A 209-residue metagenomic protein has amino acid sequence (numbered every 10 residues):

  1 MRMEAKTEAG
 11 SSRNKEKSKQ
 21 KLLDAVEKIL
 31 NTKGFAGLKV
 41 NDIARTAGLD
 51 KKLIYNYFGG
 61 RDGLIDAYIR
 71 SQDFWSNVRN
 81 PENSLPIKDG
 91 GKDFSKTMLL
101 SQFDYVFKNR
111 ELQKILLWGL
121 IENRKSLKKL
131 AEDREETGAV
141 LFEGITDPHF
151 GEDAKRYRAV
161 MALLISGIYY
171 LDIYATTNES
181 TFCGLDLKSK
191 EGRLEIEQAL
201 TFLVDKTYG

Functional and structural regions predicted by a protein language model:
M1-K17: N-terminal intrinsically disordered/low-complexity leader segments
K15, K19-E27: Short, leucine-enriched amphipathic alpha-helices that occur as contiguous helical runs
K21, I29-G63, A67-Y68: Helix-turn-helix
I65-Q72, L130: Alpha-helical DNA-contacting segments of helix-turn-helix folds
S76-N80, S84, D89, I115 (+3 more regions): Amphipathic alpha-helical packing segments from all-alpha helical-bundle domains
N80-K108, L112, V160-M161: Hydrophobic alpha-helical connector segments
V106-K128, A175-T181: Amphipathic alpha-helical segments used for helix-helix packing
T146-L200: Hydrophobic/aromatic-rich alpha-helical bundle segments in the mid-to-C-terminal region
